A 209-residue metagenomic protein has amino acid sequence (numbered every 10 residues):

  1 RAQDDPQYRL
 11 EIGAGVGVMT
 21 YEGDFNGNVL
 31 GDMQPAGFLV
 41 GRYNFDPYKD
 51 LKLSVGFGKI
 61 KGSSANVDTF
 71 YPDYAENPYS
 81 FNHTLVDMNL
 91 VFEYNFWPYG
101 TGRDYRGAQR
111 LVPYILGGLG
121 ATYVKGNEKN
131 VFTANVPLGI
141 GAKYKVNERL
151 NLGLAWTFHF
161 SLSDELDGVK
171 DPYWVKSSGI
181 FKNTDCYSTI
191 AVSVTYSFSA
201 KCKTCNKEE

Functional and structural regions predicted by a protein language model:
A2-N44, A191-K201: Short glycine/proline- and aromatic-enriched beta-strand/turn motifs that initiate or cap beta-hairpins
P6, Y43-P47, F96-P98, Y144-E148 (+1 more regions): Outer-membrane beta-barrel strand-turn architecture
Y8, G31-P35, T84-M88, Q109-L111 (+2 more regions): Residues that define the transmembrane beta-barrel architecture of outer-membrane proteins
A14-V18, L39-Y43, L90-Y94, G117-A121 (+3 more regions): Residues on the lipid-exposed face of transmembrane beta-strands in outer-membrane beta-barrel proteins
V18, D24, G37-F38, Y43 (+8 more regions): Outer-membrane beta-barrel domain signature
D24-V29, S64-F70, R103-G107, G126-F132 (+2 more regions): Outer-membrane beta-barrel translocator domains and adjoining extracellular loop/strand segments of Gram-negative
P47-E128, Y196: Gram-negative (and chloroplast) outer-membrane scaffold detector with strong preference for beta-barrel transmembrane
L85, N147-E209: Predominantly the C-terminal beta-signal and adjacent terminal strand-loop region of outer-membrane beta-barrel
